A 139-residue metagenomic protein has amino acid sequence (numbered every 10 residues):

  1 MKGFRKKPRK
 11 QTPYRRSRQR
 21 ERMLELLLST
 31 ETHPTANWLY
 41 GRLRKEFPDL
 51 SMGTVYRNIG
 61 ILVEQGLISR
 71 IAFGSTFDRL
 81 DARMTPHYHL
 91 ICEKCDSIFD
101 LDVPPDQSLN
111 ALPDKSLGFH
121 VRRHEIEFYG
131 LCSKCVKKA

Functional and structural regions predicted by a protein language model:
M1-S29: Intrinsically disordered, low-complexity serine/threonine- and proline-rich regulatory segments
S29-T35: Short capping segments at the starts of secondary-structure elements
W38-R44: A short acidic, leucine-rich amphipathic alpha-helix
S51-M52: Short coil turns linking two alpha-helices in DNA-binding domains
V55-Q65: Basic amphipathic alpha-helical segments that dock to polyanions
L67-R70, G74-A139: Non-DNA-binding regulatory cores of transcription-related proteins, predominantly C-terminal effector-binding
